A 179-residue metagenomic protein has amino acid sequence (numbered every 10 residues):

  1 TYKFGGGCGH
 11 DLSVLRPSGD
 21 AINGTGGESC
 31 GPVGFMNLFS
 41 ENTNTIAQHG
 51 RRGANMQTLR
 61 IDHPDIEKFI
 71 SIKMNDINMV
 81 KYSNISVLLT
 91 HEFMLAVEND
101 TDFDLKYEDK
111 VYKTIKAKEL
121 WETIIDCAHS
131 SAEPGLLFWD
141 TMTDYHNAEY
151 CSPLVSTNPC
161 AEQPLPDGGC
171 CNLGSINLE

Functional and structural regions predicted by a protein language model:
T1-L178: Active-site cavity-forming subdomains of large catalytic enzyme subunits
